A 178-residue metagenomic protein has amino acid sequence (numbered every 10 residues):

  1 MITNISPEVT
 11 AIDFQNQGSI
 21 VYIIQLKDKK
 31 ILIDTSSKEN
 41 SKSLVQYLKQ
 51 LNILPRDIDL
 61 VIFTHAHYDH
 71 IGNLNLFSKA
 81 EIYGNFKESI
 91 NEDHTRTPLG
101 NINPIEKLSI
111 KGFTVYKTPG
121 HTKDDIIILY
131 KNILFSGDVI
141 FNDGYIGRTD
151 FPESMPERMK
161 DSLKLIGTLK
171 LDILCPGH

Functional and structural regions predicted by a protein language model:
M1-Q50, I126-V139: Conserved beta-strand hairpin/beta-sheet module of binuclear metal-dependent hydrolase folds, prominently
I12-F14, L99-G100, Y116-P119: Short Gly/Pro-enriched turn/cap motifs at secondary-structure boundaries
N16-G18, I102, T122: Residues that act as N-cap/strand-start positions at coil-to-secondary-structure junctions
I33-T35, D59-D69, Y83-N85, K117-G120 (+2 more regions): Active-site neighborhood of phospho(di)ester-bond hydrolases with catalytic His/Asp-centered motifs
S36-S109: Active-site HxH/HxHxD metal-binding segment of metal-dependent hydrolases
K38-E39, K123-G177: Metallo-beta-lactamase
K107, T118, K123: Pocket-forming structural segment of enzyme catalytic cores
G112-T114: Conserved N-terminal boundary motif of the eukaryotic protein kinase catalytic domain
